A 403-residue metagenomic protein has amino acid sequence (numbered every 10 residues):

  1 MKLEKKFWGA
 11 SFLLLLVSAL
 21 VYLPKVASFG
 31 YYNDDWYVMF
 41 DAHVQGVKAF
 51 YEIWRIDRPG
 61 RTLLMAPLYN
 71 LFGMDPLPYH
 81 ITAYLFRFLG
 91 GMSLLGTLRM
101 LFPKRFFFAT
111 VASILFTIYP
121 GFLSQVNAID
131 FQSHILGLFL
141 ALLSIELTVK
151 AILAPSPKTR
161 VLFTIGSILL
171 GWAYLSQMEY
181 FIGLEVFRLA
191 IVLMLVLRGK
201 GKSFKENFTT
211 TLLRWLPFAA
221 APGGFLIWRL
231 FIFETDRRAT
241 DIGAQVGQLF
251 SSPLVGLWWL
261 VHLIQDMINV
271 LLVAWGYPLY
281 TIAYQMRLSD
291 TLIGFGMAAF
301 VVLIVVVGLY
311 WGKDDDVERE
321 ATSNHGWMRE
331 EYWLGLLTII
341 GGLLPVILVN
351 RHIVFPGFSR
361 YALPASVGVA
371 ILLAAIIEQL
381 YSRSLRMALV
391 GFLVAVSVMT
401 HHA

Functional and structural regions predicted by a protein language model:
M1-A403: Polytopic membrane enzymes that build or remodel cell-surface glycoconjugates and lipids
